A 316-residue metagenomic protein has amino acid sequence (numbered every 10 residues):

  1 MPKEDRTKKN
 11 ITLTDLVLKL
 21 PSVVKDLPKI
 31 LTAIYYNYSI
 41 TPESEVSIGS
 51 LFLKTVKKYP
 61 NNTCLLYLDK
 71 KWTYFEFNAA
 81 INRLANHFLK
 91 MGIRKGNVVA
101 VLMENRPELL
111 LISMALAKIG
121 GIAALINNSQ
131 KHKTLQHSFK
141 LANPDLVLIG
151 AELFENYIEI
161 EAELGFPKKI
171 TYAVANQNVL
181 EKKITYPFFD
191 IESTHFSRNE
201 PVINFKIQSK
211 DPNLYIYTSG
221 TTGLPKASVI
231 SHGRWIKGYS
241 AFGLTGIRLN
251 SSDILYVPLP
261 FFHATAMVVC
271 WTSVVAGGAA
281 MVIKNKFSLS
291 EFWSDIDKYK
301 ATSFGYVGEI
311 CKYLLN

Functional and structural regions predicted by a protein language model:
M1-E45: Flexible, non-catalytic linker and terminal segments flanking ANL/adenylate-forming cores
P2-K19, K90-M91, K118-E192: Structural core segment of the AMP-binding/adenylate-forming
N37-V46, A162, V179-P212: Flexible, low-complexity linker/hinge segments
I40-L53, N61-R106, L110-M114, K131-Q136 (+2 more regions): Conserved AMP-binding/adenylate-forming core of the ANL superfamily
T73-F75, N204-K206, N213-K237: Conserved AMP-binding A3 loop
V98, E104-A124, N128-H132, H137 (+4 more regions): A short helix-loop-beta submotif of the ANL/AMP-binding
G120, I236-I254, F262-G305, E309 (+1 more regions): Conserved AMP-binding/adenylation subdomain of ANL enzymes
A173, H195-Y217, L224, I247-I254: Conserved pre-ATP/AMP-binding loop-to-beta segment of ANL
